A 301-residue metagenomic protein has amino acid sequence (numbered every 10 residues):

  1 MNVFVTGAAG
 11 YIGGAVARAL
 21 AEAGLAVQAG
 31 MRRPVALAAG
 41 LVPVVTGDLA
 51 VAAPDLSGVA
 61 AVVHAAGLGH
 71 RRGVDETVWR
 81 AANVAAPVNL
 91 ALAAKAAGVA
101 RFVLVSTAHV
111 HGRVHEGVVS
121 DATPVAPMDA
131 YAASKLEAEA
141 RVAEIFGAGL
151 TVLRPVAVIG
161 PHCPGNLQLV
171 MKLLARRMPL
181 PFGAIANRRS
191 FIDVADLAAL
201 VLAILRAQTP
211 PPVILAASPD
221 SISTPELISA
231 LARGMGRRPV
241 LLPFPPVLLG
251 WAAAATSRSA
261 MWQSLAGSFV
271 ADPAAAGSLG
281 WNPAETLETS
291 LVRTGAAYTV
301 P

Functional and structural regions predicted by a protein language model:
V3-A23: N-terminal Rossmann NAD(P)H-binding glycine-rich loop of SDR-like oxidoreductase domains
T46-A85, N89, A93, V110-R113: NAD(P)H-binding glycine-rich loop region in Rossmannoid oxidoreductase-like domains and their noncatalytic homologs
V88-A130: Conserved Rossmann-fold NAD(P)-dependent oxidoreductase catalytic core, especially the SDR/UDP-sugar
H111-G112, T151-L169: Flexible, glycine-rich beta-alpha linker
A126-T151: Active-site Tyr-X1-5-Lys
C163-L169, G183-R206, P212-L215: Substrate-positioning beta->alpha
I204-A260, E288, V292-G295, P301: Mid/C-terminal beta-alpha module of Rossmann-like enzyme folds, strongest in SDR-family dehydrogenases/epimerases
P246-N282: A hydrophobic C-terminal alpha-helical subdomain
